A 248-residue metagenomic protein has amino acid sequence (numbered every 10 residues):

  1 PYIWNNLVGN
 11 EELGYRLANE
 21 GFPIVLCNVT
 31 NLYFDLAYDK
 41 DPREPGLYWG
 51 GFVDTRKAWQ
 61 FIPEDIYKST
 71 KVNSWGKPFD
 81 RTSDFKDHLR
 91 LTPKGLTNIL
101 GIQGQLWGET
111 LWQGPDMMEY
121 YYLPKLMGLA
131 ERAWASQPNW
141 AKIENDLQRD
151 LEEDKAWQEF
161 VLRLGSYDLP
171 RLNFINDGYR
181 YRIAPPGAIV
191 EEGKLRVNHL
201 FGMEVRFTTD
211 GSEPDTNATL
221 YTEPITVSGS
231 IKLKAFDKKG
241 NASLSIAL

Functional and structural regions predicted by a protein language model:
Y2-P185: Flexible, acidic glycine-rich loops studded with aromatic residues
D146-L248: Short, compositionally stereotyped local motifs that mark structural "simplifiers"
